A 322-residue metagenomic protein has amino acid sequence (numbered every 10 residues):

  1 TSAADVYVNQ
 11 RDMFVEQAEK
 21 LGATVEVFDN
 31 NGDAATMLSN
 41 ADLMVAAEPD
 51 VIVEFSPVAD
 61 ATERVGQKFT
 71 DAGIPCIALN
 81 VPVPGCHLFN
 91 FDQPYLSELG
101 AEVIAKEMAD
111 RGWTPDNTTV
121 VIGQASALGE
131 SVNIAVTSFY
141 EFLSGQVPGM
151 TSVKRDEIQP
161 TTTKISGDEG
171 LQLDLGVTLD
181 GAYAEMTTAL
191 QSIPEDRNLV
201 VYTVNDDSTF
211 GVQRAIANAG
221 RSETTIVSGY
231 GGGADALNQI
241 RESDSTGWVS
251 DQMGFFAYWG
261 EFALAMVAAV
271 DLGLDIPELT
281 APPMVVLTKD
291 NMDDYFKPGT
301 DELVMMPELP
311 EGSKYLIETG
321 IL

Functional and structural regions predicted by a protein language model:
T1-L322: A residue-level marker of the well-folded mature domains of exported/periplasmic proteins
